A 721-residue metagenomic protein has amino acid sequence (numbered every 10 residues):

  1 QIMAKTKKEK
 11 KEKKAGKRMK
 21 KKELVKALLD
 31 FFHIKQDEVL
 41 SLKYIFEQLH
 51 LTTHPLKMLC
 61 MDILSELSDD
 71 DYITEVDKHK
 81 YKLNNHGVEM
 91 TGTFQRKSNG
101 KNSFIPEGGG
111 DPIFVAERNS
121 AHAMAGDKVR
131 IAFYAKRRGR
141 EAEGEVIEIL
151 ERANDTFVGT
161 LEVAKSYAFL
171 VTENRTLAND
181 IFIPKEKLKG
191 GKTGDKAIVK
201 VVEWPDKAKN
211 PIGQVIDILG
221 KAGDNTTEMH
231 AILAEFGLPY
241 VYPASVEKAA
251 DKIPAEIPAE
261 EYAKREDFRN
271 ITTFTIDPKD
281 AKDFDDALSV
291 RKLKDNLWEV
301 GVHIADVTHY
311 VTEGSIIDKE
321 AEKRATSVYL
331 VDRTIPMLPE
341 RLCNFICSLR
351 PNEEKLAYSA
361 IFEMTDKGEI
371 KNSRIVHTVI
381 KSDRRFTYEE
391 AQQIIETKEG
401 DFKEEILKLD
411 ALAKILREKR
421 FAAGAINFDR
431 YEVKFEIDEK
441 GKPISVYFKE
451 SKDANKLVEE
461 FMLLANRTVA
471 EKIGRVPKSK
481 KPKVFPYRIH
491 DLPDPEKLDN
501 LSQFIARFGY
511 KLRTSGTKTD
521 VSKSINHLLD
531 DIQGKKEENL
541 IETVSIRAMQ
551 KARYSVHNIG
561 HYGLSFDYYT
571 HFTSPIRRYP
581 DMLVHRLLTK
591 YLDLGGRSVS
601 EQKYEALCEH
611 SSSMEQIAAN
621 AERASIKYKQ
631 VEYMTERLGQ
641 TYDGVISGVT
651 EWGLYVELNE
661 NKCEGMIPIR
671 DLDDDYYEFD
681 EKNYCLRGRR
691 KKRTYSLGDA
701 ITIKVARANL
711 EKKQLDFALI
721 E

Functional and structural regions predicted by a protein language model:
A4-G301, T308-E353, E632, C685-L686 (+1 more regions): Charge-lined substrate channels and their catalytic hotspots, especially those that engage the 3′ end of RNA
E9-G16, A619, I626, E678: Short amphipathic alpha-helical "recognition" segments used for binding
E47, I198, W204-P205, A231 (+3 more regions): Electropositive polyanion-binding surfaces
D111-A116, L177-I183, K662-F679: A short macromolecule-binding patch
R507, E678, N683: Basic, polyanion-binding surface patches
K692-S696: Divalent-cation-assisted or electrostatically stabilized phosphate/pyrophosphate-binding catalytic cores
